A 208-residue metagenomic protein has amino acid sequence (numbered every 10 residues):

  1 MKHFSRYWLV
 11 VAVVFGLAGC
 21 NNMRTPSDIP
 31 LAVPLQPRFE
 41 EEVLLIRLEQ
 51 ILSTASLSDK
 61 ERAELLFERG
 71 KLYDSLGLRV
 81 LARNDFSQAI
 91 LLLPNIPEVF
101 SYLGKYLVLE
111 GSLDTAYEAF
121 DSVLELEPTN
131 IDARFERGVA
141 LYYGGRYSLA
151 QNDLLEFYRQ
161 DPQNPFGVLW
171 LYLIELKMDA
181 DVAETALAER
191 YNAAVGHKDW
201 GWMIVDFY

Functional and structural regions predicted by a protein language model:
C20-E68, L76: N-terminal leader/linker segments that initiate helical-solenoid repeat arrays
K71, K105, V139, L173-E175: Residue-level recognition of tetratricopeptide repeat
S75, L109-E110, Y143-G144, K177: Register position in tetratricopeptide repeats
